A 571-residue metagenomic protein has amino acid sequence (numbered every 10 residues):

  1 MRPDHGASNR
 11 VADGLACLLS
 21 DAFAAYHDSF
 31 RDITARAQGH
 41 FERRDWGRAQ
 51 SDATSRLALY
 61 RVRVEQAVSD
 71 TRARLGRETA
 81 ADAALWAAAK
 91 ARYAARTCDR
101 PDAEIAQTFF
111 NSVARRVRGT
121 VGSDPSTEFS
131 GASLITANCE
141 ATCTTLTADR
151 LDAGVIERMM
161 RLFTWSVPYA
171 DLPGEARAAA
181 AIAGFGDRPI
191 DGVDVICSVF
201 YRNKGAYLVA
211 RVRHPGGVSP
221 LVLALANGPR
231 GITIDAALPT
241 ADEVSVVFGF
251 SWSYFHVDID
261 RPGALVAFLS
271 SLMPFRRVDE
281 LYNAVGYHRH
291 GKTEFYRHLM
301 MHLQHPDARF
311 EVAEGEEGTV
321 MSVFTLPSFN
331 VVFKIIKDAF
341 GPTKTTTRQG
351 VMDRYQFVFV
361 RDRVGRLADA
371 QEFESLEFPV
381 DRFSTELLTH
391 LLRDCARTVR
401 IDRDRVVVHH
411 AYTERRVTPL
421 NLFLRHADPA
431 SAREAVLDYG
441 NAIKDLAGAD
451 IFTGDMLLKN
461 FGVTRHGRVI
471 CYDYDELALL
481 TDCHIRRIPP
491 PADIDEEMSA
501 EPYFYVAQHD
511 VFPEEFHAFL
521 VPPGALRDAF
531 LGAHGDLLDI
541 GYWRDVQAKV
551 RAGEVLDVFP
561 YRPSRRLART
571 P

Functional and structural regions predicted by a protein language model:
M1, C139-A141, S166-I182, D510-P571: Long, compositionally biased intrinsically disordered regions
R2-A241: Noncatalytic N-terminal accessory/assembly modules of large enzymes
R150-L151, R261, P419-F423, L479 (+1 more regions): Short, solvent-exposed coil/turn linker segments
A179-A427, S431-E434, D438, G448 (+1 more regions): Conserved ATP-binding subdomain of kinase catalytic cores across diverse folds
F333, P342, F452-V506: Catalytic activation segment of kinase domains across protein kinase-like and atypical kinase folds
Y355-E372, H484-V521: Active-site-adjacent segment of 2-oxoglutarate/Fe(II) JmjC oxygenases
